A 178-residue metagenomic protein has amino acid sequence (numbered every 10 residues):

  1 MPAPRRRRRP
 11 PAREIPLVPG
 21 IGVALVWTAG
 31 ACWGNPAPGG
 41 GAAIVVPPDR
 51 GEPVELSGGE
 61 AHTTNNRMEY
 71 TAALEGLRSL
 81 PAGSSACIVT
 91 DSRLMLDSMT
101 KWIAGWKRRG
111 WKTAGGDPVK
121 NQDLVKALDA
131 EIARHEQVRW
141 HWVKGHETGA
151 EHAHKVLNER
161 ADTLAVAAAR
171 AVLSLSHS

Functional and structural regions predicted by a protein language model:
M1-A12: Short Lys/Arg-rich cationic patches that frequently serve as NLS/NoLS or arginine-rich RNA/DNA-binding motifs
M1-P2, E60, A153: Helix-centric, low-specificity signal for extended rod-like, repetitive segments
A12-R67, T71, E75-L80, R160-T163 (+1 more regions): RNase H-like nuclease fold core
G30-P38, A73-L157: RNase H catalytic domain
